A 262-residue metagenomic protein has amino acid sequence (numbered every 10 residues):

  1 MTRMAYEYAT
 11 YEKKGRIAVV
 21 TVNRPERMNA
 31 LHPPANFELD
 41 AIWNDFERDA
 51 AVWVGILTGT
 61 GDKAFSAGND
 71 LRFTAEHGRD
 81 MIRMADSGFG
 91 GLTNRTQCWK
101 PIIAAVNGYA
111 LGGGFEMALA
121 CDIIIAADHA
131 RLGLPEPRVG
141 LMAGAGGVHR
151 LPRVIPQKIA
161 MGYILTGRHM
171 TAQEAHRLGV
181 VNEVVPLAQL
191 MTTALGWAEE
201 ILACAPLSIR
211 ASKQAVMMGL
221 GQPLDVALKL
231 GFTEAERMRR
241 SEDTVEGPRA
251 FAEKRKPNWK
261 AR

Functional and structural regions predicted by a protein language model:
M1-D62, E76: Conserved CoA-thioester-binding segment of acyl-CoA-metabolizing enzymes
R3, G59-Q97, A110, R138-L141 (+2 more regions): Glycine- (often His-adjacent) and acidic-residue-rich active-site loop that binds/positions the CoA thioester
Y6, P25, D49, G68 (+3 more regions): Acidic-histidine catalytic/liganding microenvironments
V20, R24, L39, L57 (+6 more regions): Terminal peptide-recognition signature
P25-M28, D62-K63, G68, H129-R131 (+2 more regions): A short, glycine- and basic residue-enriched loop/turn that sits immediately adjacent to a domain's principal
T96-I209, F232, R240-S241, V245-R249 (+2 more regions): Crotonase-fold acyl-CoA enzyme core
